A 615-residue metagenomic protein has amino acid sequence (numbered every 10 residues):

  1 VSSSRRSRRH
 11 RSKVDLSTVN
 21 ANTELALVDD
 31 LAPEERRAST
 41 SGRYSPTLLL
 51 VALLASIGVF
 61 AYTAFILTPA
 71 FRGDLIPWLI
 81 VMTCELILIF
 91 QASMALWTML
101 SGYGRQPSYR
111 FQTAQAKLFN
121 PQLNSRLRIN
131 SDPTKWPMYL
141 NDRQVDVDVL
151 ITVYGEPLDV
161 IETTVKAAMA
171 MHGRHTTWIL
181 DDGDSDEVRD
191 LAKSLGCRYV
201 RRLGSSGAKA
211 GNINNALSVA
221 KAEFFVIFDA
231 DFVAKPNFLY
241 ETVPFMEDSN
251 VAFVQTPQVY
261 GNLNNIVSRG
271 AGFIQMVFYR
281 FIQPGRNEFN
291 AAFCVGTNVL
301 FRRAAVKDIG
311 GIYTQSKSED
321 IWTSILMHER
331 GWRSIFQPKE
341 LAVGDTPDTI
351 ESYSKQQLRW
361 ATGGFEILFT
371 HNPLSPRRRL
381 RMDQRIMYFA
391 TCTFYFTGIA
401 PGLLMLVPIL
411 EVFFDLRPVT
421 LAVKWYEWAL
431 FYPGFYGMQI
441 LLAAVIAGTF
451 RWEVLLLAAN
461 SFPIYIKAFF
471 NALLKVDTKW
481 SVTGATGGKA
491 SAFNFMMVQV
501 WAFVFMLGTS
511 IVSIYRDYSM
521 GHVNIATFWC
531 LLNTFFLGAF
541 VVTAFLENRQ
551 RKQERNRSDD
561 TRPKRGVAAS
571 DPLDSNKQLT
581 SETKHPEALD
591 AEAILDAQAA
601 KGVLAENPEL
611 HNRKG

Functional and structural regions predicted by a protein language model:
S2-P137, A192, M387, T397-G398 (+4 more regions): N-terminal membrane-anchoring/stem segments of glycan-assembly enzymes
G58-P107, F394-K479, F493-K564: Membrane-embedded multi-pass helical conduit in multi-pass membrane proteins, especially envelope-biosynthetic
D142, T164-H175: Short, acidic, metal-binding catalytic loop of nucleotide-sugar glycosyltransferases
D146-D148, T176, W322: Cell-envelope/extracellular polymer assembly enzymes that use nucleotide-activated donors
D181-V188, G204-S205: A conserved acidic beta->alpha catalytic loop
R201-F224, P236-K317, H328-E329, I350-A390: Long helical/loop segments within the catalytic core of UDP-sugar-dependent glycosyltransferases, especially the large
D229-V233: The conserved acidic donor/metal-binding loop of glycosyltransferases
S324-A342: Catalytic donor-sugar/metal-binding loop of nucleotide-sugar-dependent glycosyltransferases
